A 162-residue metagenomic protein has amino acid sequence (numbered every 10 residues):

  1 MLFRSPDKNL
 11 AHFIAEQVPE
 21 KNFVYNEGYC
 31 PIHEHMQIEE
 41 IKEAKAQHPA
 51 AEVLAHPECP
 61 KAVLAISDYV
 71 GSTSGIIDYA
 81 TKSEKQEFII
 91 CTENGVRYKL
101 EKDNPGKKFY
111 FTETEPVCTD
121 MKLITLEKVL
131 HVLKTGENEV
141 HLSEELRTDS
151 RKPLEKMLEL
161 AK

Functional and structural regions predicted by a protein language model:
M1-L2: Short, small-residue-biased leader/transition segments that mark boundaries at the very start of proteins
S5, I90-C91: Short beta-strand scaffold positions
D7-L10: Short glycine-enriched loops at secondary-structure junctions
H12-E20, Y25-Y69, T73-K85, V96-N104 (+2 more regions): Redox- and metal-dependent alpha/beta enzyme cores, enriched for Fe-S-associated oxidoreductases and cofactor-handling
P57, G75, E84-K85, T92-K162: C-terminal functional extensions of proteins
